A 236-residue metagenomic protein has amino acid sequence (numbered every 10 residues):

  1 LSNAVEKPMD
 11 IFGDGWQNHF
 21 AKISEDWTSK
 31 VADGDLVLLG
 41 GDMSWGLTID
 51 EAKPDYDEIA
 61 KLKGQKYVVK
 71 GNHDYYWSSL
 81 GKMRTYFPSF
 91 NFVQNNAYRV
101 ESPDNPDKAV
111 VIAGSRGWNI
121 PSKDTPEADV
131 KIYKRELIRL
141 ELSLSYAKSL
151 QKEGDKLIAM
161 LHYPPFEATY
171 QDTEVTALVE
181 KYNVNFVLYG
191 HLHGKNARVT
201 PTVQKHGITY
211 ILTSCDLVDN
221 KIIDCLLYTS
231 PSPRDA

Functional and structural regions predicted by a protein language model:
L1, K61, W77-Q171, L178: Conserved catalytic scaffold of divalent metal-dependent phosphoesterases
L1-A4, S44-D50, N72-L80, V100 (+4 more regions): Active-site environment of divalent metal-dependent phosphoester hydrolases
N3-P106, T173-Y182, H206-I208, L212-S214: Core catalytic region of metal-dependent phosphoesterases/phosphodiesterases, especially metallo-beta-lactamase-like
D35, L157, N185: Conserved acidic residues
Y67, A109-V111, P165-L227: Conserved beta-sheet core of the metallophosphoesterase superfamily
Y228-P233: Conserved small/polar residues in nucleotide/adenosyl-binding loops
A236: Extended, polar beta-sheet/loop recognition surfaces of beta-rich domains that mediate binding to diverse ligands
